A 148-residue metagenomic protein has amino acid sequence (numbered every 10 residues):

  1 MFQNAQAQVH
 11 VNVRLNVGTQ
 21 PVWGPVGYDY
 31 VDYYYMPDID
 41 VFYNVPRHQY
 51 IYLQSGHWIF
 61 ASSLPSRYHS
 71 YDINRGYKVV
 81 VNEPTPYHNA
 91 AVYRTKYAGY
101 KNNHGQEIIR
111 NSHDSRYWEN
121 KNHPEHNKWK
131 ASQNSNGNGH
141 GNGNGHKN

Functional and structural regions predicted by a protein language model:
F2-N4: N-terminal signal peptide c-region/cleavage motif recognized by signal peptidases
A7-N148: Glycine- and aromatic-enriched low-complexity segments, predominantly in secreted/extracellular proteins and matrices
